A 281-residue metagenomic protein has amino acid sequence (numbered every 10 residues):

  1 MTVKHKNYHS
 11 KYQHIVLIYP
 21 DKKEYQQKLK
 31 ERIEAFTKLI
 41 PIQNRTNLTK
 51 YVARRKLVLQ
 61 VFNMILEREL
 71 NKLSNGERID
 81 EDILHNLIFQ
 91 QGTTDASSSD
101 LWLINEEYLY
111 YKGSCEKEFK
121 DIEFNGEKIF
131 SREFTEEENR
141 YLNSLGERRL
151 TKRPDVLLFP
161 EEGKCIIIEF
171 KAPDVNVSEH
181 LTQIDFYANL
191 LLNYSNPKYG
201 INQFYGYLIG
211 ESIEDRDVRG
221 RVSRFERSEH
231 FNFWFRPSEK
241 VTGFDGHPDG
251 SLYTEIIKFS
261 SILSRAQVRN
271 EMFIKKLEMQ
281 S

Functional and structural regions predicted by a protein language model:
M1-S281: Charged, terminal alpha-helix-loop-beta segments that serve as non-catalytic nucleic-acid engagement and/or assembly
